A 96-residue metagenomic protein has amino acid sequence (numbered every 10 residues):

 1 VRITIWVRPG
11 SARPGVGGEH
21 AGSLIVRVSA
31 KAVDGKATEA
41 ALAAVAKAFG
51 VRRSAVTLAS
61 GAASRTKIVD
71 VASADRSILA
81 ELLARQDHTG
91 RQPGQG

Functional and structural regions predicted by a protein language model:
V1-A43, A48-R53, T57-G96: Contiguous, often N-terminal, cationic amphipathic patches that form binding interfaces
